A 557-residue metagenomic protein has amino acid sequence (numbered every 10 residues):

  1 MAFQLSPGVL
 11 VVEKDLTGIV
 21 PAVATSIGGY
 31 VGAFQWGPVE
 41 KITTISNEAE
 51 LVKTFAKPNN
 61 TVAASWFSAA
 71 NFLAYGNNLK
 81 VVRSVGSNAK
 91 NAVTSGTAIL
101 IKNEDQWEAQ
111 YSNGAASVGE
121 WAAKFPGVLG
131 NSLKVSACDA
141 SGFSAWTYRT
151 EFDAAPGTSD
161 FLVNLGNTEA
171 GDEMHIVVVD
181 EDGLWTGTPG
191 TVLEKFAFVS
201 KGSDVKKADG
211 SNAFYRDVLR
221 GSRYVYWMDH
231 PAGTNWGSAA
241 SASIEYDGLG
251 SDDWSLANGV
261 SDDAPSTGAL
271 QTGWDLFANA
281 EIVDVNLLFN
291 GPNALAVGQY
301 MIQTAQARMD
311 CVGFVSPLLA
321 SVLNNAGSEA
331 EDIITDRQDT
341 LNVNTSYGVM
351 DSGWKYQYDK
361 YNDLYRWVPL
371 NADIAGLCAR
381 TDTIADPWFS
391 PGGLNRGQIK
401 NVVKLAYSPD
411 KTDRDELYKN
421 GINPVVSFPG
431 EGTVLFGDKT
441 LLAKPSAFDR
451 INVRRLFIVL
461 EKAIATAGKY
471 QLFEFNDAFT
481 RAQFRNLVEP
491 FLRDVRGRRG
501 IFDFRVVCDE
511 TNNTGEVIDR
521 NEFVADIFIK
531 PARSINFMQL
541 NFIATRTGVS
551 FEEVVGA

Functional and structural regions predicted by a protein language model:
M1-K124, A170, H175, D180-G183 (+2 more regions): Structured, hydrophobic secondary-structure cores that serve as assembly/anchoring elements
V12-E13, T94-D105, L129-L165, C508-E510: Charged, amphipathic alpha-helical segments
A123, S136, G190-L193: Conserved core architecture of multi-subunit DNA-directed RNA polymerases
P126-S132, L184-T186: Short, charged/polar, Gly/Pro-enriched secondary-structure boundary elements
G127, D180, K207: Acidic surface patches and DE-rich sequence motifs
S144-W146, V199-A208, R546-A557: Short, cationic low-complexity segments
A155-E181, G187, T191, A197: Extended N-terminal export/anchoring regions of large proteins
P189-M228: E2/UBC-UEV (E2-variant) core
